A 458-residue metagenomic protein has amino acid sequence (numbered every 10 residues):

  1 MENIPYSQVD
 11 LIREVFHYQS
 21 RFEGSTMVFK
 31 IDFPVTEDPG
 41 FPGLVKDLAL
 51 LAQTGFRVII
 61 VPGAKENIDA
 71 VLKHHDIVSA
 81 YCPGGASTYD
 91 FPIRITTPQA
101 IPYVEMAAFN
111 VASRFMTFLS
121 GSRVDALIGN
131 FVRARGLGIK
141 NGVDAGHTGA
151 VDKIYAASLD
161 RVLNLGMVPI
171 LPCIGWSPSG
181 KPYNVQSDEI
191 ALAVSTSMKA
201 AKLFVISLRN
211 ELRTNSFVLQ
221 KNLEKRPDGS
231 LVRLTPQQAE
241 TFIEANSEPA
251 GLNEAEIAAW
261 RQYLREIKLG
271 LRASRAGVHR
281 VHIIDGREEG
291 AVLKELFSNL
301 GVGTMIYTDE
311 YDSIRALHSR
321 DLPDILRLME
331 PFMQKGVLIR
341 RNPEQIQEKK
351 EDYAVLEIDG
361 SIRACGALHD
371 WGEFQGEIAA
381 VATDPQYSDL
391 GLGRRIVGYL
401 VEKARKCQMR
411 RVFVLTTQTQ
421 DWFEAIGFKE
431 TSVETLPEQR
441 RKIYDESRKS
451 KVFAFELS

Functional and structural regions predicted by a protein language model:
M1-R280, R315-M329, D370: Nucleotide/pyrophosphate-binding catalytic subdomain
E66-I68, E288-V292, F297-G301, D309: Terminal amphipathic helices with adjacent charged low-complexity linkers/tails
D309-R340, K449-V452, S458: Short amphipathic alpha-helix that is part of the acyltransferase structural core
I339-D384: A conserved beta-strand-loop-helix scaffold within acyl/acetyltransferase catalytic domains
T383, D389-K406: Conserved acetyl-CoA-binding loop-helix of GNAT-fold acetyltransferases
K403-T417: Conserved GNAT acetyl-CoA-binding A-motif
E424-E434: Conserved acetyl-CoA-binding loop of GNAT-fold acetyltransferases
L436-S458: C-terminal "cap" of GNAT-fold acetyltransferases
